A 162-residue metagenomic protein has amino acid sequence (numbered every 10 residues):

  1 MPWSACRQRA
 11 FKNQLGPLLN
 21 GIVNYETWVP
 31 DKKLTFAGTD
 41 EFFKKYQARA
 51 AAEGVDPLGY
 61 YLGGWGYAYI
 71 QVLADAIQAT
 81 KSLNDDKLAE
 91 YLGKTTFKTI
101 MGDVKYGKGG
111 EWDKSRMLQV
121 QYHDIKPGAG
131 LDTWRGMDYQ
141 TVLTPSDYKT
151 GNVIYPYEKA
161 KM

Functional and structural regions predicted by a protein language model:
M1-P2, L58, L83-K87, I100-M101 (+1 more regions): Acidic/polar loop patches that form or flank catalytic/metal-binding clefts of enzymes that bind anionic ligands
M1-W28: Extracellular/periplasmic bilobed ligand-binding domains
A5-A10, W28-K32, W65-Y69, I125-P127: Solvent-exposed loop/turn segments at secondary-structure junctions within structured extracellular/periplasmic domains
C6, P30-T35, G54-L58, N152-M162: Short C-terminal domain-edge/linker segments immediately following a structured domain
G16, A37-F42, L118-V120: Short, surface-exposed amphipathic charged segments that create phosphate/polyanion-binding patches used for binding
N20, G93-M162: Solvent-exposed, acidic/polar segments of extracytosolic/periplasmic ligand-binding ectodomains
Y25, I70, Y106: Short, electropositive, low-hydrophobicity segments enriched in small/polar residues
P30-K94: Extracellular/periplasmic ligand-binding modules, especially the Venus flytrap/periplasmic-binding
